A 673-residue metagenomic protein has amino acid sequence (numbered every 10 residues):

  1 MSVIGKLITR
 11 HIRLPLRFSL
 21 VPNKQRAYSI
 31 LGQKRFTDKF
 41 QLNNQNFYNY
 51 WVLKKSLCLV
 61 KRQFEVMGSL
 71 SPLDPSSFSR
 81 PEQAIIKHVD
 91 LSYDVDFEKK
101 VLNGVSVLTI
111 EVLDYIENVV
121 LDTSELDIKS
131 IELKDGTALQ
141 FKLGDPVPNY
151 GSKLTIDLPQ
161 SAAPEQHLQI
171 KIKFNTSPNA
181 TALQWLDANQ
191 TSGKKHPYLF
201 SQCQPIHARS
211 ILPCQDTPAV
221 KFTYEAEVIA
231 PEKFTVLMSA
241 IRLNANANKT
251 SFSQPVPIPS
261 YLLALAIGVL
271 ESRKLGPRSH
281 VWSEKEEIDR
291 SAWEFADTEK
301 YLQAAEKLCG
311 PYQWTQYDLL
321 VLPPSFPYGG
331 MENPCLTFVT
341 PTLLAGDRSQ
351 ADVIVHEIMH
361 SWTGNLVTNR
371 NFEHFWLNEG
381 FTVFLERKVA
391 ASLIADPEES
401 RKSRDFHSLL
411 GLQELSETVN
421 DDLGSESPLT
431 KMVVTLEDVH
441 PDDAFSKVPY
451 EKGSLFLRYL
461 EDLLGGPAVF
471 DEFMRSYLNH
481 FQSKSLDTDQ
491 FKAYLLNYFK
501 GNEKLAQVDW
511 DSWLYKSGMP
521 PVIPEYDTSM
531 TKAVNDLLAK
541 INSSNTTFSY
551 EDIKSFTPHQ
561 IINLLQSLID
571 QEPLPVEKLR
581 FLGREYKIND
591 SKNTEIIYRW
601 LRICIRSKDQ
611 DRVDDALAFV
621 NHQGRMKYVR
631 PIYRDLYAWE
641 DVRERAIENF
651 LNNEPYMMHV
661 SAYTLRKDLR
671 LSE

Functional and structural regions predicted by a protein language model:
S2-L20, Y28-G32, F40, F47-T315 (+3 more regions): Acidic/His-enriched low-complexity segments
L126, P257, L343-L344, I605: Hydrophobic pocket-lining residues within nucleotide cofactor-binding pockets
F252, V281-S544: Hydrophobic alpha-helical and helix-loop surface patches within well-folded domains that function as non-catalytic
G268, R387, A395, Q571-E572 (+1 more regions): Short loop/turn hinge sites at secondary-structure boundaries
S446-G453, F470, L478-D487, L496-E673: Long, ordered, helix-rich scaffold segments
